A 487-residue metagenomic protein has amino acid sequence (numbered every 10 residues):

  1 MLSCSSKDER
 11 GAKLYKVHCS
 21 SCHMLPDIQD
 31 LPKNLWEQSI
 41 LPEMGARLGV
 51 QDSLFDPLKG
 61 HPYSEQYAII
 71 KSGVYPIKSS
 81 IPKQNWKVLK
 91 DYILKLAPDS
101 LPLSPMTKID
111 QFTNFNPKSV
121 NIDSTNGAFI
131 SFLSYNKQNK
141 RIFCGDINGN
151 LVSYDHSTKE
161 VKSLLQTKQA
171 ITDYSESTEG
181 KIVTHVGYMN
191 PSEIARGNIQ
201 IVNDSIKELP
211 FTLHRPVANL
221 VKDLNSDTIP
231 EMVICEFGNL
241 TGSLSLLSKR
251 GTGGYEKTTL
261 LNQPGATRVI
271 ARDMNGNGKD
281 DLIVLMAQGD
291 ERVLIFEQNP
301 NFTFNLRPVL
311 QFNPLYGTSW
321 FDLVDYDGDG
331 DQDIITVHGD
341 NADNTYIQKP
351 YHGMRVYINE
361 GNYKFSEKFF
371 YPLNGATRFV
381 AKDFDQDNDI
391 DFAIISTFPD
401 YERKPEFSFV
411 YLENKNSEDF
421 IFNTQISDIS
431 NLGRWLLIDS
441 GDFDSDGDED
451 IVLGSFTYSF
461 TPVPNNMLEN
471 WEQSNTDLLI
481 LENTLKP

Functional and structural regions predicted by a protein language model:
M1-L2: Sec-dependent bacterial lipoprotein signal peptides
S5-K13, V17-P487: Beta-propeller-forming repeat regions
